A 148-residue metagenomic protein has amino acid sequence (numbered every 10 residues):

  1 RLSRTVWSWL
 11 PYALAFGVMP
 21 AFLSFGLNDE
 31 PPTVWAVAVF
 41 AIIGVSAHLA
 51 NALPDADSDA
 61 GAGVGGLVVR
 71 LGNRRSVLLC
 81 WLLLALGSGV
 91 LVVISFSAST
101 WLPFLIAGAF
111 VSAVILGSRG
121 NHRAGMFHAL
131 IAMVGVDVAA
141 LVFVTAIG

Functional and structural regions predicted by a protein language model:
R1-G148: Multi-pass alpha-helical membrane architecture of UbiA-family and related isoprenoid/lipid prenyltransferases
